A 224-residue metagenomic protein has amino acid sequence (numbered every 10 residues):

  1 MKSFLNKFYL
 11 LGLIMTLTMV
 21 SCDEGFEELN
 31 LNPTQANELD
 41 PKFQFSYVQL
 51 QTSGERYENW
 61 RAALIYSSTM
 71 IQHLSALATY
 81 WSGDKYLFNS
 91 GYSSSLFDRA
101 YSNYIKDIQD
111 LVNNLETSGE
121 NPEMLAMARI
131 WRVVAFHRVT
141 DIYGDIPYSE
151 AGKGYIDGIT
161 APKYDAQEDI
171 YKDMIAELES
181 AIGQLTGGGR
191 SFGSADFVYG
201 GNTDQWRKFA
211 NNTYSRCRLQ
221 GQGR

Functional and structural regions predicted by a protein language model:
M1-L10: Bacterial N-terminal signal peptides that target proteins for export
N6, N30-L31, M127: N-terminal hydrophobic or amphipathic segments with adjacent small-residue motifs that include Sec signal peptides
L10-G12, D23: Outer/extracellular conduits and scaffolds centered on Gram-negative outer-membrane beta-barrels
C22-T69, T79-Y80, S102, K106 (+2 more regions): Membrane-proximal, proline-rich intrinsically disordered regions
E38-K42, L74-W131, A135-R224: Structured, solvent-exposed acidic/aromatic patches
